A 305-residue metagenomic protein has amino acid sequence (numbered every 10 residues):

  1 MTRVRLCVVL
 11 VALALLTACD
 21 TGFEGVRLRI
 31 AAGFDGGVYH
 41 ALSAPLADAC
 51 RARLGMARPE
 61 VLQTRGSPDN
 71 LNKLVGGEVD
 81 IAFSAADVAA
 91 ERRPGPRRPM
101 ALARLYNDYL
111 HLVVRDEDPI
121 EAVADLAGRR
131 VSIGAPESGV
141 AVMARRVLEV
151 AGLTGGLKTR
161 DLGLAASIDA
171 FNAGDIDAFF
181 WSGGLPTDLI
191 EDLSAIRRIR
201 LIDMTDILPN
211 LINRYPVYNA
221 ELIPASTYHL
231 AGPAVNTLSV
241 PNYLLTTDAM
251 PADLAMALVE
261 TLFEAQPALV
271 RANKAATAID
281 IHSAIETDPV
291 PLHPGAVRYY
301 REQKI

Functional and structural regions predicted by a protein language model:
M1-V8: Bacterial N-terminal signal peptides that target proteins for export
L15-A18: C-terminal motif of bacterial Sec signal peptides marking the signal peptidase cleavage site
D20-G22: Bacterial signal peptide processing site
G25-R53, A57, D108-A173, P267 (+2 more regions): Bilobed "Venus flytrap"/periplasmic-binding protein-like clamshell domains and structurally analogous long
D48, L62-R98, A166-F171, T187-S194: Pocket-flanking alpha-helical
A86-A89, D118, L153-L245, A249-M250: Pocket-lining segment of extracytoplasmic ligand-binding domains
P96-L105, V131, T227-N236: A structural signal for short loop-to-beta-strand junctions that line the ligand-binding cleft of periplasmic/secreted
V235-I305: Segments of small-molecule ligand-sensing domains
